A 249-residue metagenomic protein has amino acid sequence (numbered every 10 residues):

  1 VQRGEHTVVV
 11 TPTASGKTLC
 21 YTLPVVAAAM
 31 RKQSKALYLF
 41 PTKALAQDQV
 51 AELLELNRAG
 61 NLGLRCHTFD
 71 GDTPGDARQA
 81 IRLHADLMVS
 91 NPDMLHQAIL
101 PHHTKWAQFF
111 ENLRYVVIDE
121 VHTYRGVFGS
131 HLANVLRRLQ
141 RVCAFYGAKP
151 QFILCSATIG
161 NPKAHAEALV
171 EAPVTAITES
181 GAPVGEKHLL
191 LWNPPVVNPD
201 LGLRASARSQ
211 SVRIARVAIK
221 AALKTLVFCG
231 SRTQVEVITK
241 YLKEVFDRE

Functional and structural regions predicted by a protein language model:
Q2-H6, T18-K32, R137-V142: Walker A/P-loop NTP-binding motif
V10-S15, E120-F128, L136-H165: Conserved helicase ATPase motor motifs in RecA-like P-loop NTPase domains
K35-Q49, A215-V245: Conserved strand-helix element at the start of the C-terminal RecA-like helicase core
L45-D70, L139, A168-V174, F246: Conserved helix-turn-beta segment of the N-terminal RecA-like "Helicase ATP-binding" lobe in SF1/SF2 helicases
Q49-V50, A98-H103, E120-V135, I238-T239: Conserved ATPase-coupling elements of RecA-like P-loop NTPase cores
C66-R78, P92-D93, S180-G181, G230-T233: Conserved helicase motor
G71-R114: Conserved helix/coil segment N-terminal to the catalytic DExD/H
Q151-C155, I159, K163-V235: Conserved interdomain linker/interface between the two RecA-like ATPase lobes of SF2 helicase motors
